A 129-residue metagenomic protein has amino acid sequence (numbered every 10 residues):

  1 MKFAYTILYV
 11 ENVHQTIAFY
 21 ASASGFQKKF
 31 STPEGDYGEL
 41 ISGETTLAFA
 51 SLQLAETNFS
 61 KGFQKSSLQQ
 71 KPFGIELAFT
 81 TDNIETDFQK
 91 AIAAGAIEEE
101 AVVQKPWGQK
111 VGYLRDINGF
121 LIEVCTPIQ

Functional and structural regions predicted by a protein language model:
M1-Y5, Q27-D82, F88-R115, T126-Q129: Vicinal oxygen chelate
V10-N12, P106: Conserved beta-strand-loop-alpha-helix junction that forms the acyl-donor binding cleft
V13, I84-E85: Residues at or immediately preceding the N-termini of alpha-helices
T16, Y20-A21, A91, G119: Conserved active-site tyrosine of GNAT-family acetyltransferases
I117-E123: Short, contiguous alpha-helical
